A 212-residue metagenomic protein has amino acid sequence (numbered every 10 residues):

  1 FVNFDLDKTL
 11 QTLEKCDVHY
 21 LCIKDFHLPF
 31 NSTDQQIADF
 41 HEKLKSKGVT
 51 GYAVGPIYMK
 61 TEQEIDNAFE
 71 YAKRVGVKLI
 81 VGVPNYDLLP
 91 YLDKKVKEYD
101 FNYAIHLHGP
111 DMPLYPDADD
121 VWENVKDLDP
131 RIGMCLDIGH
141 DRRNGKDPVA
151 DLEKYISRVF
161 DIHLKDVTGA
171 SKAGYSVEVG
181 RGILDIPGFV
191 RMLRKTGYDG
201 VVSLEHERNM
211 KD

Functional and structural regions predicted by a protein language model:
F1-N3, F40-G55, I156-F160, L164-K165: Mobile, glycine- and charge-enriched loop segments and immediately flanking short secondary-structure elements within
F1-V2, K24-L28, P56-M59, N85 (+4 more regions): Active-site beta-loop-alpha junctions enriched in small/polar residues
N3-H19, A118, V125-L136, R142-D212: Histidine-acidic metal/acid-base catalytic patches
D7-Q11, K43-M134, R142-G145: Active-site acidic/histidine proton-transfer and metal-coordination neighborhood in alpha/beta enzyme cores
H19, K24, T50, V75-L79 (+2 more regions): Short acidic/polar active-site loop segments enriched in Thr and Asp
Y20-H41, K45, N209: Glycine-rich, proline-tolerant flexible connector loops at the mouths of alpha/beta enzymes
S32-Q36, E62-G76, A173-E178, D212: Surface-exposed, active-site-proximal loop segments in enzymatic domains
Q35-S46, Y91-E98, D151, G188-M192: Catalytic-core regions built around general acid/base machinery
